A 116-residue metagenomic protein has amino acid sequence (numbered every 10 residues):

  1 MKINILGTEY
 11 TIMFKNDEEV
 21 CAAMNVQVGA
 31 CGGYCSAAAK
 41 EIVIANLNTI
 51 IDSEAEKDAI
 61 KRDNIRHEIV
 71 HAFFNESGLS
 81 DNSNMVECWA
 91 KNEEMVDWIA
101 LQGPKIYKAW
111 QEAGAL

Functional and structural regions predicted by a protein language model:
M1-I60, N75-E76, M85-D97, L101 (+1 more regions): Active-site scaffold of zinc-dependent metalloenzymes
D63-N75: Active-site recognition of the HExxH zinc-binding catalytic motif
S80: C-terminal catalytic core of tyrosine-transesterase DNA break-rejoin enzymes
N84-M85, Q111: Residue-level detector of alpha-helical recognition elements and their boundaries
I106-Q111, A115-L116: Long, highly charged low-complexity segments enriched in Glu/Asp and Lys/Arg with interspersed Ser/Thr
